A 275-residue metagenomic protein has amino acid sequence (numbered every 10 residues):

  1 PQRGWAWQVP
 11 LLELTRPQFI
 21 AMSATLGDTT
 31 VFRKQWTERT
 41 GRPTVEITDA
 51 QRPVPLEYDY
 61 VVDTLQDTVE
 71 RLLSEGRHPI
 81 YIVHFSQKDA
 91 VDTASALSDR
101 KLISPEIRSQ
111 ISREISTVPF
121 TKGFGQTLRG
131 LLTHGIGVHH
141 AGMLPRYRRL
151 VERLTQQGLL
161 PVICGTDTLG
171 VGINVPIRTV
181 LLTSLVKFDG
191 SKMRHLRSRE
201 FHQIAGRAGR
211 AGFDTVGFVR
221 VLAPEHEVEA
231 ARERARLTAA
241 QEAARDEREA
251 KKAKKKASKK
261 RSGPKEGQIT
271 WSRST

Functional and structural regions predicted by a protein language model:
P1-Q8, V31-F32, T93, Y147 (+1 more regions): Conserved ATPase-coupling elements of RecA-like P-loop NTPase cores
A6-V9, D67-T68, L150, T168 (+1 more regions): Well-ordered alpha-helical segments embedded in enzymatic catalytic cores
L12-I20, T25-L102, L128-A141, P224 (+2 more regions): Conserved interdomain linker/interface between the two RecA-like ATPase lobes of SF2 helicase motors
P17-Q18, V175-A240: Conserved segment of the helicase C-terminal RecA-like domain
M22, V83, H139, I163-T166 (+3 more regions): Generic beta-strand/beta-sheet core signal
Q87-V162, G190-R199: Conserved C-terminal RecA-like helicase domain
R148-E152, Q156-L182, G206: Beta-edge loop/turn motif
T215-V219, A223-T275: C-terminal or mid-to-C-terminal helical accessory/interaction module adjacent to the motor/catalytic core
